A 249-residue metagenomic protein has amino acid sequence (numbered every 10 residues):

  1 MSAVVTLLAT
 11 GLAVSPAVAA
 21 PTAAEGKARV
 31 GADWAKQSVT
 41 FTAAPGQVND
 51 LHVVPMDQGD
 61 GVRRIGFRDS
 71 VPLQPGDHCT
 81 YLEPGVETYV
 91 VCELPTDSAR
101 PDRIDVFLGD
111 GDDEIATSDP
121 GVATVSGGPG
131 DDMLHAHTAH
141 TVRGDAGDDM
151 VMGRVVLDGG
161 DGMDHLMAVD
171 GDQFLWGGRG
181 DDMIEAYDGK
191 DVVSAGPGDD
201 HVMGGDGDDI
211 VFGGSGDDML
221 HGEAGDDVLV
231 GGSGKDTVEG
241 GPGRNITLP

Functional and structural regions predicted by a protein language model:
M1-P21: Secretory targeting and sorting signals
A20-L73: Short linear S-[DN]-x-LW-Φ motif typified by the pepsin-like aspartic protease active-site region
Q37-A43, G61-F67, D113-D119, M133-T138 (+5 more regions): Extracellular beta-strand repeat scaffolds in secreted/surface proteins
D60-E93: A low-complexity, Ser/Thr/Gly/Pro-enriched, surface-exposed linker/loop concept that marks segments flanking
T80-A136: Right-handed parallel beta-helix
L108, T117-S118, G127, H135-A136 (+13 more regions): Glycine-centered beta-turn/loop sites at beta-strand termini
D112, D131, D148, M163 (+9 more regions): Consensus positions within tandem repeat domains that build extended binding/scaffold surfaces
D112, G121-A123, P129, A139-H140 (+3 more regions): Residues at the loop-to-beta-strand transition
